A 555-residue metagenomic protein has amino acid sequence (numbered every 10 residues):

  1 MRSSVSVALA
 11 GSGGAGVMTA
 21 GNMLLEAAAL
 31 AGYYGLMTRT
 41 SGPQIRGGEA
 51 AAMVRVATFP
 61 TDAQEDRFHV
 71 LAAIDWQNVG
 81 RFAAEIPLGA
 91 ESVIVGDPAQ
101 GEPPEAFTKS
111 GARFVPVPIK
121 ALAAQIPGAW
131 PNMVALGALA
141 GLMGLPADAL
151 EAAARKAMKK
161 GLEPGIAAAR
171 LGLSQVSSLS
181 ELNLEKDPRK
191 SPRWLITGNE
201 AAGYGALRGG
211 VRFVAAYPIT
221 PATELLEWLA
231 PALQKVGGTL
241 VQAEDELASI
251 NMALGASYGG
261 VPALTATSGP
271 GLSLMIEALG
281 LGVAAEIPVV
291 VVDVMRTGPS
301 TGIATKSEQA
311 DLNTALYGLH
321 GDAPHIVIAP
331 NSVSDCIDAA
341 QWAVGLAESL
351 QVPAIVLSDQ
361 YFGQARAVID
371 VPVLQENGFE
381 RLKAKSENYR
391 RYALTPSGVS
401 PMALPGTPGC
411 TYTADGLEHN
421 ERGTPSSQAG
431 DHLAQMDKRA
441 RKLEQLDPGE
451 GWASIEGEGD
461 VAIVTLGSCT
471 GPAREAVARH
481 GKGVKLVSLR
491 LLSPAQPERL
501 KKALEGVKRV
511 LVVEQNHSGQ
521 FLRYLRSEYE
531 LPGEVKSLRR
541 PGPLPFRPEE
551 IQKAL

Functional and structural regions predicted by a protein language model:
M1-G209, F213-A215: Active-site cofactor/cluster-binding pocket
R2-R81, F213, T220-Y317, I326-A347: Thiamine diphosphate
G13, I119-A124, G128-A129, A135-M158 (+4 more regions): Peripheral docking tails and interdomain loops at the edges of cofactor- or intermediate-handling domains
G42-I45, G101-P104, L122-A123, T223 (+7 more regions): Short gly/pro/ser/thr-enriched loop/turn and capping motifs at secondary-structure boundaries
A51-I86, Q242-N251, G255, G260 (+7 more regions): Glycine-rich, anion-gripping cofactor-binding loops and their flanking helix/strand elements in enzyme active sites
L88-I94, S110-A112, G238, I287 (+2 more regions): A short helix->loop->beta-strand "cap" motif at the edges of active sites that frequently abuts
I196-N199, L207-G209, A339, V344-L555: Flexible, low-complexity linker and terminal segments
